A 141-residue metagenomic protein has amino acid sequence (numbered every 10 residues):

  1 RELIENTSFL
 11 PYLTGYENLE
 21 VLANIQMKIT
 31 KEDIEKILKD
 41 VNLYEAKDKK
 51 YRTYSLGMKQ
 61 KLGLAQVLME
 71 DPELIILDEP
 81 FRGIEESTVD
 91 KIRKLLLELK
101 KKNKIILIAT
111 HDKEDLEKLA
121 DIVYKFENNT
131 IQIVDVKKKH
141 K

Functional and structural regions predicted by a protein language model:
E20, K31-A46: Conserved ABC ATPase "signature" region
K50-Y54: Conserved ABC ATPase signature
L64: Hydrophobic anchor residue at the start of the ABC signature
I75-E79: Catalytic Walker B motif of ABC-type/P-loop ATPase nucleotide-binding domains
E86-S87: Helix N-cap at the start of a conserved alpha-helix in ABC-type nucleotide-binding domains
T110-H111: H-loop/switch region of ABC-family ATPase nucleotide-binding domains
